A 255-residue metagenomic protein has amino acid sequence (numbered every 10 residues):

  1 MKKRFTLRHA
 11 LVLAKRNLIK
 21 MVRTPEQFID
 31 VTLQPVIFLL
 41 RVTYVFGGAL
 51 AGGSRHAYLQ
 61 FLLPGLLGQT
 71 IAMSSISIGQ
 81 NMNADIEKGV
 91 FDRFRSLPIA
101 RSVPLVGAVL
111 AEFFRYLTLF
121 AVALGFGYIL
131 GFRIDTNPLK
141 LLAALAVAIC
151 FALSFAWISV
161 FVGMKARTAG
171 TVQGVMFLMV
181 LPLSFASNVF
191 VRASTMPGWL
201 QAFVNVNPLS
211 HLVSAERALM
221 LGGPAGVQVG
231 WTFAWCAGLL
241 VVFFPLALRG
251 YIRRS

Functional and structural regions predicted by a protein language model:
M1-Q34: Aromatic- and glycine-rich beta-strand/loop motifs that create alpha-glucan
K20, A51-G53, R133-I134, S184-V241: Membrane-interfacial helix-loop-helix junctions in multi-pass membrane proteins
R23-Q27, Q60, Q69-I76, V106-A108 (+3 more regions): Short alpha-helical transmembrane interface motifs in multi-pass membrane proteins
I29-P35, R167-S187: Pore- or pathway-lining transmembrane helices of multi-pass membrane proteins that form conduits for solutes/ions
I37-V42, Y58-L130, C150-F151, F155 (+3 more regions): Hydrophobic alpha-helical transmembrane segments of multi-pass membrane transport proteins
V42-A51, L130-D135, L139, A166-T168 (+3 more regions): Short helix-capping/hinge motifs at transmembrane helix termini and TM-loop junctions
T43-G48, A84, R93, L97 (+8 more regions): Transmembrane helix-loop junction
R101-M176, G223-L248: Alpha-helical transmembrane segments and their short interhelical loops
